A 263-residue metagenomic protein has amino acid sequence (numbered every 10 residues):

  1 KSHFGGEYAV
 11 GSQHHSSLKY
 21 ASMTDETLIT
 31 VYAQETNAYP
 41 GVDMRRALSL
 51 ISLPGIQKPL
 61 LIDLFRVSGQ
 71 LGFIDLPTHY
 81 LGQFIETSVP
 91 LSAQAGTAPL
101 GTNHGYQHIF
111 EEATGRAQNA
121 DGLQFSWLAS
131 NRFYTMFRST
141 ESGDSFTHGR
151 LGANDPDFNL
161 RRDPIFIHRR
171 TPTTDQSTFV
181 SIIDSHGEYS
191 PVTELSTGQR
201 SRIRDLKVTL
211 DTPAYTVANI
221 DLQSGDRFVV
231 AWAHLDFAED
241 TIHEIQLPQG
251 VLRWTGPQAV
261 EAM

Functional and structural regions predicted by a protein language model:
K1-T97, D175, S185-E188: Catalytic and substrate-binding regions of extracellular carbohydrate-active enzymes, especially polysaccharide lyases
G11-E26, G115-A117, S201-D211, L252: Short, exposed beta-strand/loop patches in secreted or surface proteins that constitute
M23-L28, Q34-D43, I51-P54, S139-S145 (+2 more regions): Accessory, solvent-exposed terminal regions and/or long lumenal/extracellular loops of proteins
I29-E35, L61, A117, L123-W127 (+2 more regions): Generic recognition of long tandem-repeat/solenoid scaffolds
N37-R45, Q70-D75, R116, N131-M136 (+5 more regions): Short, surface-exposed beta-strand/loop "edge" segments at domain boundaries and coil↔beta transitions
T78-S142: Polysaccharide-binding surfaces and accessory modules of carbohydrate-active proteins
G115-A117, D157, T178, I182: Mature, function-bearing regions of proteins
I167-S177, I183-M263: Non-catalytic terminal regions with compositionally biased, polar/charged low complexity
